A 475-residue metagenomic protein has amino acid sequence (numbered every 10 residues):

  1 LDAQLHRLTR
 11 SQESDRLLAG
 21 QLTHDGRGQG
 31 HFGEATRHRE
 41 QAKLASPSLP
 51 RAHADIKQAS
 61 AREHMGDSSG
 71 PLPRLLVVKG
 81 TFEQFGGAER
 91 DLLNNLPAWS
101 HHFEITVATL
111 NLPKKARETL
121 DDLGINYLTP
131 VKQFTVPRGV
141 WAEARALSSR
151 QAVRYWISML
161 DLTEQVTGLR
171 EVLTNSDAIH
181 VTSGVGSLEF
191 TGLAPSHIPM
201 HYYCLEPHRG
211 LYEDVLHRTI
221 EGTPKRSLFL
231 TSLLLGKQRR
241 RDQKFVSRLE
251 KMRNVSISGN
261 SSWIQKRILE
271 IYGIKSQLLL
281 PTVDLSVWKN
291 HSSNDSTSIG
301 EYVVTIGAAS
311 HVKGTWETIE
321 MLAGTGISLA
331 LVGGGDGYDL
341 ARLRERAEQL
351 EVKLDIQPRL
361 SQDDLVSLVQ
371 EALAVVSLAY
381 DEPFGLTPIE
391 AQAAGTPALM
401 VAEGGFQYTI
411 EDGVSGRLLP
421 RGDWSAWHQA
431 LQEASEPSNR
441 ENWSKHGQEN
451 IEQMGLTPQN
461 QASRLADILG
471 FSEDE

Functional and structural regions predicted by a protein language model:
R90-N94, A308-G324, Y338-A341: A conserved mid-protein helix/loop that constitutes part of the nucleotide-sugar donor-binding site
T109-K114, I306, I327-L343, P358: Glycosyltransferase donor-sugar binding loop
L160, G422, A426, S438-G470: A charged, aromatic-enriched C-terminal amphipathic alpha-helix characteristic of glycosyltransferases across folds
R170, H208, T219-I257, I264-Q265: Membrane-proximal helix-turn-helix segments that form the acceptor-binding/catalytic region of lipid-linked
A341-D363: Nucleotide-activated donor-binding/catalytic signature segment of Leloir-type glycosyltransferases, i.e., the conserved
Y380: Aromatic "clamp/platform" in nucleotide-sugar-dependent glycosyltransferases that forms part of the donor/acceptor
P397-V401, I410: Short hydrophobic beta-strand element within catalytic cores of glycosyltransferases and related nucleotide-activated
D412-G413, R417-W424, Q432-S438: Conserved acidic donor-binding segment of nucleotide-sugar-dependent glycosyltransferases
